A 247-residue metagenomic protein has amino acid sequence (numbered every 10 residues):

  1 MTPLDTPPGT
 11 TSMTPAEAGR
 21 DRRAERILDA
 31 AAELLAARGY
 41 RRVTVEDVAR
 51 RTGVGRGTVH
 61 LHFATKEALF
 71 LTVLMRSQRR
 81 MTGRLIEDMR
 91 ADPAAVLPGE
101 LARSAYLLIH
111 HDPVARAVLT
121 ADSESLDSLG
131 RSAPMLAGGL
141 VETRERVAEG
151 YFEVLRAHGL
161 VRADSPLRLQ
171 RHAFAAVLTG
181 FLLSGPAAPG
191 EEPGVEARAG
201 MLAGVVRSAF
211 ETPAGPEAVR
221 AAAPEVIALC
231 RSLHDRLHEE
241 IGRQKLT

Functional and structural regions predicted by a protein language model:
M1-E17, E33, R42-T44, T52 (+1 more regions): Short glycine/proline-centered loop/turn elements that form peptide/ligand docking sites
T2-D5, R146, G150-H158, L183-T247: C-terminal peripheral helix-coil segments that are non-catalytic and often amphipathic
R23-A31, V48, V73-S77, M81-L85 (+1 more regions): Generic hydrophobic, amphipathic alpha-helix propensity
R26, R38-A68, T72: Helix-turn-helix
A30-L34, L108, V177: Short amphipathic alpha-helical elements of helix-turn-helix/winged-helix folds
T72, I86-A117, A121, M135-L136: Hydrophobic alpha-helical connector segments
R116-A121, D127, D164, E217-V219: Short, hydrophobic secondary-structure boundary micro-motifs
S128-L160, S165-L178, L182, A197-G200: Amphipathic alpha-helical packing segments from all-alpha helical-bundle domains
